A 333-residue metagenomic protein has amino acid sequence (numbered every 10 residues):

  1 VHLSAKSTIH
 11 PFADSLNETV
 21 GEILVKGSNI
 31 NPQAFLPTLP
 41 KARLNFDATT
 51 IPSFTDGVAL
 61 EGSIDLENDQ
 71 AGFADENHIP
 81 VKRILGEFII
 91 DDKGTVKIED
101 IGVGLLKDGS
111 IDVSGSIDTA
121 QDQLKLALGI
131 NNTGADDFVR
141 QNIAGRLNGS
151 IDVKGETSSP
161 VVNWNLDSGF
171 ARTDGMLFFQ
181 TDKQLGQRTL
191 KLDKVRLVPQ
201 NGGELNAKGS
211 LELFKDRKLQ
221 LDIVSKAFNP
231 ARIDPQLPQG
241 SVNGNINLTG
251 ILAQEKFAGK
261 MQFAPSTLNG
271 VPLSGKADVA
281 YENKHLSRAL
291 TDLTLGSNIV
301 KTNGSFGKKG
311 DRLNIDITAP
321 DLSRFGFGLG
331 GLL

Functional and structural regions predicted by a protein language model:
V1-L333: Interface amphipathic segments
